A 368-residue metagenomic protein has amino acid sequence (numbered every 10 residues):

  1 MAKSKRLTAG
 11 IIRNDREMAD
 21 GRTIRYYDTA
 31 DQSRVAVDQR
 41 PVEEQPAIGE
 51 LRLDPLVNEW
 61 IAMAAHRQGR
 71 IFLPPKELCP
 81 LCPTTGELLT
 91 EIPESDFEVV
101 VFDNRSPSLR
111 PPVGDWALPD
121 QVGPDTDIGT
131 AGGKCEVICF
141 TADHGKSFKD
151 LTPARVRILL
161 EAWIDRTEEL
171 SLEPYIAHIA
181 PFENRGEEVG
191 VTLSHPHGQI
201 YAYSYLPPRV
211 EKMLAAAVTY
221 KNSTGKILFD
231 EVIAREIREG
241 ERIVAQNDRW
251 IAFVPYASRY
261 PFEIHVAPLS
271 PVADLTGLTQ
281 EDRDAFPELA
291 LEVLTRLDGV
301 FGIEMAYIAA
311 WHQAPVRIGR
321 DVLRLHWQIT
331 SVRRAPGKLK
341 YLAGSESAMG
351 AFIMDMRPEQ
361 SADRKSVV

Functional and structural regions predicted by a protein language model:
M1-V368: HIT superfamily nucleotide-processing domains
